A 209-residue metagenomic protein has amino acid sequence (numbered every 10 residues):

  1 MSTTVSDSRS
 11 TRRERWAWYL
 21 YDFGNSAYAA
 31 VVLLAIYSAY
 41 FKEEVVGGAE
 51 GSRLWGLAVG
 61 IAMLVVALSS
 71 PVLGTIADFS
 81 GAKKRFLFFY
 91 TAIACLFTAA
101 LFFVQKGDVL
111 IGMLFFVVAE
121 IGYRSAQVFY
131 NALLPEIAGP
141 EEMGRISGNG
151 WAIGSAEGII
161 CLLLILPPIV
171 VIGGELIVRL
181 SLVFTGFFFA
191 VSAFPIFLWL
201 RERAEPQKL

Functional and structural regions predicted by a protein language model:
V5-M63, V109-M113: Helix-loop boundary and gating motifs at the non-cytosolic
L33-V45, E157-I177: Transmembrane alpha-helix termini and helix-breaking/packing motifs in multi-pass membrane transporters
V66, G144-I169, F189: Glycine-rich segments within core transmembrane alpha-helices of 12-TM secondary carriers
A67, F88-D108, P167: C-terminal ends and interior cores of transmembrane alpha-helices in multi-pass membrane transporters/permeases
A77-I93: Cytoplasmic membrane-interface "Motif A"-like loop-to-helix N-cap segments of 12-TM Major Facilitator Superfamily
L101-F116, I172: Helix-loop junctions at membrane interfaces in 12-TM secondary transporters
F115-I153: Cytoplasmic helix-loop-helix junction between adjacent transmembrane helices in 12-TM secondary transporters
C161-V171, G186-P206: C-terminal membrane-cytosol helix-exit motif in multi-pass small-molecule transporters
